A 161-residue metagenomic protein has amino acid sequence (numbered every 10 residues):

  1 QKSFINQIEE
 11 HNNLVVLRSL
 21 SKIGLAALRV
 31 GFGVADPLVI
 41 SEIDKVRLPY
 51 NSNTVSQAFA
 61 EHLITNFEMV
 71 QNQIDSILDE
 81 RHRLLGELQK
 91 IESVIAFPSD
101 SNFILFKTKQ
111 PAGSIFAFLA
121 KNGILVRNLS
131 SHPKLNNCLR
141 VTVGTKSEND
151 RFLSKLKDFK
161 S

Functional and structural regions predicted by a protein language model:
Q1-I5: Conserved PLP phosphate-binding loop immediately N-terminal to the Schiff-base lysine helix in PLP-dependent enzymes
Q7-N12: Basic phosphate/pyrophosphate-binding loop/patch that engages nucleotide-derived ligands
N13-K90, I95-A96: PLP-dependent aminotransferase class I/II
L25, D100, P133-N137: Short acidic/glycine-enriched loop/turn segments that link adjacent beta-strands
A35, F106-Q110, V143-T145: Short beta-strand-to-loop capping motifs
I77-H82, L88-N122, L139: Conserved PLP-binding catalytic core of the aspartate aminotransferase-like
K121, S131-S161: PLP-dependent enzyme catalytic core of the Aspartate aminotransferase-like
